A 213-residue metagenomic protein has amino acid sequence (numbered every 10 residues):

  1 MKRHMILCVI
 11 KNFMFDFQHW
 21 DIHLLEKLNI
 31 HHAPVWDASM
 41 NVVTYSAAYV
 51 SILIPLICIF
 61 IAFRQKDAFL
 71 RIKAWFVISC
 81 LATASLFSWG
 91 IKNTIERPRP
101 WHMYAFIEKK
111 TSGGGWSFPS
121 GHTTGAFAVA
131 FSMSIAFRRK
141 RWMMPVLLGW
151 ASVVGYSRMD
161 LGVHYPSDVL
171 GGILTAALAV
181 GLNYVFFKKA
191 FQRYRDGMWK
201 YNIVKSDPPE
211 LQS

Functional and structural regions predicted by a protein language model:
M1-L53, S88-G115, I203, P208-S213: N-terminal transmembrane-helix/juxtamembrane module of multi-pass inner/ER membrane proteins
H31, V35, F63-D67, N93-H102 (+3 more regions): Membrane-interface elements of multi-pass transporters and channels
W36-S39, A68-L70, S117, A136-R139: Membrane-interfacial loop-to-transmembrane-helix junctions in polytopic alpha-helical membrane proteins
S46, V50, V77, W142-G149: Alpha-helical transmembrane segments
S51-A62, G181-L182: Hydrophobic core of alpha-helical transmembrane segments in multi-pass integral membrane proteins
I57-F87, M144: Interfacial segments of alpha-helical transmembrane regions
I78, A82-G90, L174, L178-L182: Hydrophobic, lipid-facing residues on alpha-helical transmembrane segments of integral membrane proteins
F106-S213: Membrane-embedded catalytic cores of phosphoryl/pyrophosphoryl-handling enzymes
